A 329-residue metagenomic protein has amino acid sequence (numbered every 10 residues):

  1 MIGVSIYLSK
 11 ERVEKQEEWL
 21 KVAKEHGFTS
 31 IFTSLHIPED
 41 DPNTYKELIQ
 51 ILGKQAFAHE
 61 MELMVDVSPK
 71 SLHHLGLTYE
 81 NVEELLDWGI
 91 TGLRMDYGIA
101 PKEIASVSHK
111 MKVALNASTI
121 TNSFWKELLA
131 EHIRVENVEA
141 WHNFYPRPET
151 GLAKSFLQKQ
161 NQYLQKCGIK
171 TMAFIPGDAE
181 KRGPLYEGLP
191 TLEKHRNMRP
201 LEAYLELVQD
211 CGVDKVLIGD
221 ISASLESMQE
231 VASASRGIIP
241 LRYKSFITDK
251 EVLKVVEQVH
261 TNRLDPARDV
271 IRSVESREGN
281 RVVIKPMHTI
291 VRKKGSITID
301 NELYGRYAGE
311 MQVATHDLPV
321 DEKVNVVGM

Functional and structural regions predicted by a protein language model:
M1-E17, D66-L77, E187-M198: Active-site mouth loops of central-metabolism enzymes
I2-L8, I31-T33, M61-V67, T91-M95 (+4 more regions): Hydrophobic faces of well-ordered beta-strands that scaffold small-molecule active sites in alpha/beta enzyme cores
L8-R12, L35-E39, V67-S71, Y97-P101 (+4 more regions): Active-site-proximal loop/turn and secondary-structure-junction residues that shape catalytic pockets, frequently
E11-K24, H74-E84, F124-L128, R199-E206: Short, acidic/polar
K15-I37, L85-G92: Catalytic domains of carbohydrate-active enzymes, especially glycoside hydrolases
T29-L52: Glycine-rich, proline-tolerant flexible connector loops at the mouths of alpha/beta enzymes
S118-I247: Catalytic alpha/beta core domains of metabolic enzymes, predominantly
F246-M329: C-terminal functional modules
